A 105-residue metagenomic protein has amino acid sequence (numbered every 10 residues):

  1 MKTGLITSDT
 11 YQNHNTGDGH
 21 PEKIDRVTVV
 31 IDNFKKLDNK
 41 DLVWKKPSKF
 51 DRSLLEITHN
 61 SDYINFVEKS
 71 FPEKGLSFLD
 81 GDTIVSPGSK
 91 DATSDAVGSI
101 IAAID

Functional and structural regions predicted by a protein language model:
M1-D105: HDAC/HDAC-like amidohydrolase catalytic core signature
